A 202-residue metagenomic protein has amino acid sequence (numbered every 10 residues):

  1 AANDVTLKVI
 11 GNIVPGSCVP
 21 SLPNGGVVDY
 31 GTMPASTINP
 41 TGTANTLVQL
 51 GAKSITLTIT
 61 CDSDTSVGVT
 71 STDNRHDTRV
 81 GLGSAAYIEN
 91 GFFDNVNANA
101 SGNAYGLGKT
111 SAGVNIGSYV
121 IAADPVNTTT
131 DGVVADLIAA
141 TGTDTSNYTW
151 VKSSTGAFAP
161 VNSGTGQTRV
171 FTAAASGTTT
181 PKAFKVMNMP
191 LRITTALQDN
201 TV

Functional and structural regions predicted by a protein language model:
A1-V202: Mature extracellular/passenger domains of Gram-negative fimbrial/pilin and adhesin proteins
